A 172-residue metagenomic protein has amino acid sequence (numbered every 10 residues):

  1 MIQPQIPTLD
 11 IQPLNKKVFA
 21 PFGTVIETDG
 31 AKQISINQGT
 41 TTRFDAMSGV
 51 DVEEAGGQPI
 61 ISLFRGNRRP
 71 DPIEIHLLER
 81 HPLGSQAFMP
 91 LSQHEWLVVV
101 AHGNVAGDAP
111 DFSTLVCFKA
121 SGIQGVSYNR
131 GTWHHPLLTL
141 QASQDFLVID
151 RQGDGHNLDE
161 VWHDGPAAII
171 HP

Functional and structural regions predicted by a protein language model:
M1-C117, Q141, D150, G155-N157 (+2 more regions): Non-catalytic, conserved peripheral segments adjacent to functional cores
F88, V126, H134-L140: Short beta-strand His + acidic residue motifs that chelate non-heme Fe in jelly-roll/DSBH and cupin folds
K119-W133: Conserved metal-binding segment of the jelly-roll/cupin
